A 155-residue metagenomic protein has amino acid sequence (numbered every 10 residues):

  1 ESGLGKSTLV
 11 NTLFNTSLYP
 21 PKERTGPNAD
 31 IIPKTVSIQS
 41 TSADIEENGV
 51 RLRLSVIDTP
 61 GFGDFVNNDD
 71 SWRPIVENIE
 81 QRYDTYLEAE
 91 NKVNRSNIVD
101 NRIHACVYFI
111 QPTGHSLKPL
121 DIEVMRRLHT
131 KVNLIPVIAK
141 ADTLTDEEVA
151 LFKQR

Functional and structural regions predicted by a protein language model:
E1-R82: Conserved G1/Walker A P-loop phosphate-binding module
N48, R73-R155: Conserved C-terminal guanine-recognition region of P-loop GTPase G domains, centered on the G4
